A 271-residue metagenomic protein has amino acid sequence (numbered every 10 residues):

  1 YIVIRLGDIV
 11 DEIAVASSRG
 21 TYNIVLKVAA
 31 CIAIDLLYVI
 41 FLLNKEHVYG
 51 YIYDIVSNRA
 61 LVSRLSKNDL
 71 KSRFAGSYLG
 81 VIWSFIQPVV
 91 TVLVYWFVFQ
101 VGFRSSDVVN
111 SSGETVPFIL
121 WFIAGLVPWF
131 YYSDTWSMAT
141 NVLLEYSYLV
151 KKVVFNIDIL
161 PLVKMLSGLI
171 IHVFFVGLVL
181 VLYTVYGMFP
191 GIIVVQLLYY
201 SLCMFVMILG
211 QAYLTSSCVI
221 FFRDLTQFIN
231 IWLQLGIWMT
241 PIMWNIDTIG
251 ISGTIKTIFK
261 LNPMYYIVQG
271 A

Functional and structural regions predicted by a protein language model:
Y1-A271: Hydrophobic transmembrane alpha-helices and immediately adjacent juxtamembrane helices of multi-pass inner-membrane
